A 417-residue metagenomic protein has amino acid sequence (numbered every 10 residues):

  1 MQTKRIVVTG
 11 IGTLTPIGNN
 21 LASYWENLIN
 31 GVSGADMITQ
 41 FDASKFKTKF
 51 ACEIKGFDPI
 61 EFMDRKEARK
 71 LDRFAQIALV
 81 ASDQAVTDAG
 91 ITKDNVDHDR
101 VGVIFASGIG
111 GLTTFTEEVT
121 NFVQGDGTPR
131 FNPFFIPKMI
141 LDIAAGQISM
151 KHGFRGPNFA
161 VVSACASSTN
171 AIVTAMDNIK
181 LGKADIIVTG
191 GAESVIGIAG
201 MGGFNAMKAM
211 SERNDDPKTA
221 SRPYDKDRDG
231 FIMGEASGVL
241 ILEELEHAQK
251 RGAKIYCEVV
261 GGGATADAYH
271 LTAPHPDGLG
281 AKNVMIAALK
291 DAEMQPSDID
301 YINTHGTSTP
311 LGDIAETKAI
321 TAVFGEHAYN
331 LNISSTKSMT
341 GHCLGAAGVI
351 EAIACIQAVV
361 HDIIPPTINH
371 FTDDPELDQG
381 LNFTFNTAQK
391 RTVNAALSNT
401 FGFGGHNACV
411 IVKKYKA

Functional and structural regions predicted by a protein language model:
M1-E67, A89, E246-Y256, I353-T367 (+1 more regions): ACP-dependent fatty acid/polyketide chain-elongation machinery
M1-V8, K93, D97-H98, A292-D298 (+2 more regions): Flexible, low-complexity linker/loop segments at domain and module junctions
R5-T9, D36, D215-A292, Y301 (+1 more regions): Condensing-enzyme catalytic core mediating Claisen C-C bond formation in acyl metabolism
V8, S23-W25, I29-S163, A192-M201 (+1 more regions): Conserved beta-ketoacyl condensing-enzyme motif
A78-I91, A144, S149-H152, P157-E193 (+5 more regions): Active-site-proximal alpha-helical scaffold in enzymes
A85-D97, A248-I255, M285-Y301, V323-H327: Phosphate/pyrophosphate-binding loops at sites that engage ATP/ADP/AMP, CoA/4′-phosphopantetheine, polyphosphate
G125-N132, V173, D177, E193-K250 (+1 more regions): Glycine-/small-residue-rich "gating" segment that lines the acyl/pantetheine channel and substrate pocket
K183-D229, G262-P276, G306-D313, N330-L381: Acyl-CoA/ACP chain-elongation machinery
